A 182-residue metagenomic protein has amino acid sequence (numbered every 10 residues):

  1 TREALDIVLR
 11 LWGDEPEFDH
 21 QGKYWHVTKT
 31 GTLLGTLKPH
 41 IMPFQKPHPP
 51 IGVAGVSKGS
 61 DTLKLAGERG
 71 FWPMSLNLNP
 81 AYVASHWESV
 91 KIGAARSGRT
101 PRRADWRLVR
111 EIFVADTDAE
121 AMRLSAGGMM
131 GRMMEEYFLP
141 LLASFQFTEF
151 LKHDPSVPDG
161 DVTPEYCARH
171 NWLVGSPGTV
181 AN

Functional and structural regions predicted by a protein language model:
T1-M42, A81-N182: An alpha-helical appendage that flanks or caps ligand/catalytic pockets
K46-P49: N-terminal beta1-alpha1-beta2 module of alpha/beta enzyme domains
I51-A54, F71-L76, A104-E111: Hydrophobic faces of well-ordered beta-strands that scaffold small-molecule active sites in alpha/beta enzyme cores
A54-K58, S176-T179: A general structural motif
G59-P80, H86-W87: A conserved active-site cap/scaffold subdomain adjacent to cofactor or substrate pockets
